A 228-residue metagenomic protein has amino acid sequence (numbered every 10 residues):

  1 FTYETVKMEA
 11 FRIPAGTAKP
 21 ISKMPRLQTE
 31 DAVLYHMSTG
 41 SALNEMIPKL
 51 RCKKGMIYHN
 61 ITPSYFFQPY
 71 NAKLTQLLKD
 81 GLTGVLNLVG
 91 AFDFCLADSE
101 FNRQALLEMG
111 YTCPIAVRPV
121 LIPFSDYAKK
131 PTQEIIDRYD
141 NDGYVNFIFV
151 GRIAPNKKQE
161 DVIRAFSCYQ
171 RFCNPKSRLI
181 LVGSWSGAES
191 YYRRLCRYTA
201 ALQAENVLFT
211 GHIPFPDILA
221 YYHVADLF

Functional and structural regions predicted by a protein language model:
T62, L74-F94: Membrane-proximal helix-turn-helix segments that form the acceptor-binding/catalytic region of lipid-linked
V89-Q133, N141: Donor nucleotide-sugar binding/catalytic pocket of nucleotide-sugar-dependent glycosyltransferases
L96, I136-K157, I163-F166, I180: Conserved donor-binding/catalytic core segment of Leloir-type glycosyltransferases
F147, Q159-K176, R197-Y198, L202: Short hydrophobic signal-anchor/transmembrane segments that target glycosyltransferases and glycosylation machinery
V150-A154, Y169, W185-S186, I213: Short donor-sugar binding/catalytic loops of nucleotide-sugar-dependent glycosyltransferases, especially enzymes
K176-R194, G211: Glycosyltransferase donor-sugar binding loop
Y192-P216: Nucleotide-activated donor-binding/catalytic signature segment of Leloir-type glycosyltransferases, i.e., the conserved
H212, Y221-A225: Short alpha-helical donor nucleotide-sugar binding micro-motif in glycosyltransferases
